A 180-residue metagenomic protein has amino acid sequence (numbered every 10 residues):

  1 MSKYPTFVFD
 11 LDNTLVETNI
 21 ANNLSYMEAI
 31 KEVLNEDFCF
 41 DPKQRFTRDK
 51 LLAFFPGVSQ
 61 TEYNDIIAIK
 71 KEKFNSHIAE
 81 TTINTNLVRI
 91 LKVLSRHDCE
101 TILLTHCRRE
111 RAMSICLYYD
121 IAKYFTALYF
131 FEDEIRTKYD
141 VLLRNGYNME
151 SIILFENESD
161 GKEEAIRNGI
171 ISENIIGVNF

Functional and structural regions predicted by a protein language model:
M1-Y4, L117-F180: Asp-based, Mg2+/Mn2+-dependent phosphohydrolase catalytic module
S2-L11, L15-T85: N-terminal helical cap/lid subdomain that shapes the substrate entry/recognition surface in HAD-like hydrolases
T14, A21, R109-E110, D160: Conserved Rossmann-like nucleotide-cofactor binding loop
L15, T101, L154-F155: Conserved SAM-binding loop
S25, K50, R111-S114, E163-E164: Phosphate- and divalent-cation-binding pockets in alpha/beta enzyme and binding domains that engage nucleotide-derived
N75-L103, M113, K138-Y139: Short, acidic loop-to-helix structural element flanking the phosphoryl-transfer center in phosphate-processing enzymes
K92-I102, H106-D133: Substrate-recognition/cap helix-loop segment adjacent to the acidic, metal-dependent catalytic center of Asp-based
